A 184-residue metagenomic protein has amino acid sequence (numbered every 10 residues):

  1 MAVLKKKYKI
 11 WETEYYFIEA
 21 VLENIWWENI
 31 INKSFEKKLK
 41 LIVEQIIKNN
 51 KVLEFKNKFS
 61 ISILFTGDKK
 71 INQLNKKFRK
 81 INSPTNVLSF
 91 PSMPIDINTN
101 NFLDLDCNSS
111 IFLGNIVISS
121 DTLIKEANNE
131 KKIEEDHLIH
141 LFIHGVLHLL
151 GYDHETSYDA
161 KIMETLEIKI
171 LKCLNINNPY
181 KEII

Functional and structural regions predicted by a protein language model:
M1-I139, L150-I184: An acidic/histidine-cluster motif and surrounding catalytic segment that typifies divalent-metal-assisted enzyme active
